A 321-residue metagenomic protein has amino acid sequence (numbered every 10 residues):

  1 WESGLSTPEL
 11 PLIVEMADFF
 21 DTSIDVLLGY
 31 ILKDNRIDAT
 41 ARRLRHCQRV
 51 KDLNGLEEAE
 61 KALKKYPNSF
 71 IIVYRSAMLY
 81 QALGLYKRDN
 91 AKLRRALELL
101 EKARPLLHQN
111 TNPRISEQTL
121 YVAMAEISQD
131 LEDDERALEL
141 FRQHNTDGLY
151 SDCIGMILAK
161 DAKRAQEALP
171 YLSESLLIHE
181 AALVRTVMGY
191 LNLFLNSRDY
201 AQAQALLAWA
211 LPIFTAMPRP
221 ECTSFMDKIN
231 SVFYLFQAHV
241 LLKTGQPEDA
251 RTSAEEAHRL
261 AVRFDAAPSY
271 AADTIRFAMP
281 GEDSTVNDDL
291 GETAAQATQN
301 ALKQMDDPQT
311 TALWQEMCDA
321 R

Functional and structural regions predicted by a protein language model:
W1-T7, G29-Y30: Recognition helix of helix-turn-helix/homeodomain-like DNA-binding domains that insert into the DNA major groove
P8-L28: Hydrophobic micro-packing sites on short alpha-helices
D34-T40, N68-V73, P113-Y121, H144-C153 (+2 more regions): Generic helix N-cap/helix-start motif at coil->alpha-helix transitions
R42, R75, L79-A82, A123 (+5 more regions): "A position-specific structural signal for the A-helix of alpha-solenoid helical repeats
R45-A59, K87-P105, A125-R136, L158-P170 (+2 more regions): Helix-turn-helix repeat elements of alpha-solenoid scaffolds
E60-I71, K102-E117, A137-R142, S175-A181 (+2 more regions): Flexible helix-coil transition and linker loops at the boundaries of alpha-helical arrays
N68, R75, K92-R95, N112-S116 (+5 more regions): Structural signature of alpha-solenoid helical repeat junctions
A77, A82-R88, T111, E132 (+5 more regions): Short coil/turn linking the two alpha-helices of tandem helical-hairpin repeats
